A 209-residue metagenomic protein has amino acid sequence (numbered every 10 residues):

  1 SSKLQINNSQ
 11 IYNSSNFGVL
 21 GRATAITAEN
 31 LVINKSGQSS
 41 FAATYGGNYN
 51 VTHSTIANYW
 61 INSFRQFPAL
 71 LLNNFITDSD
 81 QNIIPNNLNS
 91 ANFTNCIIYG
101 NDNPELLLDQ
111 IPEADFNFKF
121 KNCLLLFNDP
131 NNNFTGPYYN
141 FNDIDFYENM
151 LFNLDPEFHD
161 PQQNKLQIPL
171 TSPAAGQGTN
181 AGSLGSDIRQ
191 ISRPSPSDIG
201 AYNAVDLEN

Functional and structural regions predicted by a protein language model:
S1-N34: Right-handed parallel beta-helix
Q5, N50, I56-Y59, R193 (+1 more regions): Intrinsically disordered, glycine/charged-rich C-terminal tails and inter-domain linkers that flank nucleotidyl cyclase
Q10-S14, S36, I84, I199-L207: Short, charged low-complexity intrinsically disordered segments located at boundaries of structured domains
S15, L20, W60, D102 (+2 more regions): Active-site-proximal flexible loops/turns
I26-Q167: Predominantly extracellular beta-rich ligand-binding scaffolds that present long acidic/polar faces for carbohydrate
N164, P169-N209: Surface beta-loop-beta hairpin patches that serve as ligand-binding interfaces in beta-rich domains
